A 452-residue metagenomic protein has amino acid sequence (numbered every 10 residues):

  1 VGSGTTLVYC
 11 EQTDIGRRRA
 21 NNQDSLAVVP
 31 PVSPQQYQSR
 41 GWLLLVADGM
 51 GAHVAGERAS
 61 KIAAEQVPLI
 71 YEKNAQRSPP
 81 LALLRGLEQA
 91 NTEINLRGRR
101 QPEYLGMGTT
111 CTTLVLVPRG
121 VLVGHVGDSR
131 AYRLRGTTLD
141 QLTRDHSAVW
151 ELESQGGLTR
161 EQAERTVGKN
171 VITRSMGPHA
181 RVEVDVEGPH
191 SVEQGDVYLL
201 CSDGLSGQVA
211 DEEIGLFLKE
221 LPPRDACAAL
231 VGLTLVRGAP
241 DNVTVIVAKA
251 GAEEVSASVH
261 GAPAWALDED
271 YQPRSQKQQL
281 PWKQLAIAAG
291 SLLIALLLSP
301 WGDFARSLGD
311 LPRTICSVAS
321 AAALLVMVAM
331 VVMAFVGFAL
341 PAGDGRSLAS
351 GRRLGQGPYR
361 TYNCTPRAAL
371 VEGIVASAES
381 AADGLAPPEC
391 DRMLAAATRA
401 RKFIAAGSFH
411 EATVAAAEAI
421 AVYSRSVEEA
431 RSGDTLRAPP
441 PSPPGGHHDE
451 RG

Functional and structural regions predicted by a protein language model:
V1-K402, T413-G452: PP2C/PPM-type serine/threonine phosphatase catalytic domain
A405-A406: Alpha-helix C-terminal capping/termination sites
F409-H410: TPR-repeat structural position
